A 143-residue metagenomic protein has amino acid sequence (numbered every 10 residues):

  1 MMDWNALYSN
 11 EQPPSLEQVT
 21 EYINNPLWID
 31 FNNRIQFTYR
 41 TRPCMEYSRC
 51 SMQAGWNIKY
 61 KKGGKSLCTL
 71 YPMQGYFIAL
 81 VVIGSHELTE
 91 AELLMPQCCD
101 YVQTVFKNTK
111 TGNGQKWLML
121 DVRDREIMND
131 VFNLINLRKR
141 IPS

Functional and structural regions predicted by a protein language model:
M1-S143: Charge-dense, helix-prone N-terminal extensions
